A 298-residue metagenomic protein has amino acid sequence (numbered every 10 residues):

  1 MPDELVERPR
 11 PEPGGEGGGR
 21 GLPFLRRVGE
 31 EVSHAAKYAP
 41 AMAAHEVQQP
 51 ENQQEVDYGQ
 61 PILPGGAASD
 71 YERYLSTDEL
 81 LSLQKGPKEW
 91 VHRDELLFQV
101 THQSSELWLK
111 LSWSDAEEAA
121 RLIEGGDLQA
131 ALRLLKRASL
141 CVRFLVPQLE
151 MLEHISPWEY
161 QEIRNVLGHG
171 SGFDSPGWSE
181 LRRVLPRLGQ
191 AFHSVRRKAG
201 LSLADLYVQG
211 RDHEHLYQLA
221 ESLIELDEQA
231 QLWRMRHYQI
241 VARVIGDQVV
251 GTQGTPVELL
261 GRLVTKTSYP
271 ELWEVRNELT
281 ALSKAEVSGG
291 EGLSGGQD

Functional and structural regions predicted by a protein language model:
L5, P9-Y38: Polybasic, low-complexity intrinsically disordered segments
V32, Y38-D298: Surface-exposed peri-terminal alpha-helical interaction modules
